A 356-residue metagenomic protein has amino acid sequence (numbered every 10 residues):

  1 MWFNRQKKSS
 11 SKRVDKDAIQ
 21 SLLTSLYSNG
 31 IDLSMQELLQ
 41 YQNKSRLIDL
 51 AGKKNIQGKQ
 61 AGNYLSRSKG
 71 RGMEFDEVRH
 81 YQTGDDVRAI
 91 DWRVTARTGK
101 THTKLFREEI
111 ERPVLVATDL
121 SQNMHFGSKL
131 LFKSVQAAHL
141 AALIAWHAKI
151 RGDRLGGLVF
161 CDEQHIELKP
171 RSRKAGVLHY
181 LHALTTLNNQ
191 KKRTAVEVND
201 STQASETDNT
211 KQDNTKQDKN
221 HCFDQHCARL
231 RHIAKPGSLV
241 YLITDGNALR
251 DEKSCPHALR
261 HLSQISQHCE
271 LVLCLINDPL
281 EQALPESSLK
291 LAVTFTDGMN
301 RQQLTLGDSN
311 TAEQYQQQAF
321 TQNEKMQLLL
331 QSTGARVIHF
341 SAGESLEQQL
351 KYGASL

Functional and structural regions predicted by a protein language model:
W2-Y64, H80-D85, V94, T103-V116 (+3 more regions): Exposed, interaction-prone extracellular/peripheral surfaces
Y64-R67, E74: Short, contiguous, helix-prone interaction/anchoring segments in small proteins
V87-A89: N-terminal juxtadomain amphipathic helix that follows a signal peptide/anchor or precedes a small N-terminal auxiliary
A142-A145: Structured adenosyl-cofactor binding patch, chiefly the S-adenosyl-L-methionine
